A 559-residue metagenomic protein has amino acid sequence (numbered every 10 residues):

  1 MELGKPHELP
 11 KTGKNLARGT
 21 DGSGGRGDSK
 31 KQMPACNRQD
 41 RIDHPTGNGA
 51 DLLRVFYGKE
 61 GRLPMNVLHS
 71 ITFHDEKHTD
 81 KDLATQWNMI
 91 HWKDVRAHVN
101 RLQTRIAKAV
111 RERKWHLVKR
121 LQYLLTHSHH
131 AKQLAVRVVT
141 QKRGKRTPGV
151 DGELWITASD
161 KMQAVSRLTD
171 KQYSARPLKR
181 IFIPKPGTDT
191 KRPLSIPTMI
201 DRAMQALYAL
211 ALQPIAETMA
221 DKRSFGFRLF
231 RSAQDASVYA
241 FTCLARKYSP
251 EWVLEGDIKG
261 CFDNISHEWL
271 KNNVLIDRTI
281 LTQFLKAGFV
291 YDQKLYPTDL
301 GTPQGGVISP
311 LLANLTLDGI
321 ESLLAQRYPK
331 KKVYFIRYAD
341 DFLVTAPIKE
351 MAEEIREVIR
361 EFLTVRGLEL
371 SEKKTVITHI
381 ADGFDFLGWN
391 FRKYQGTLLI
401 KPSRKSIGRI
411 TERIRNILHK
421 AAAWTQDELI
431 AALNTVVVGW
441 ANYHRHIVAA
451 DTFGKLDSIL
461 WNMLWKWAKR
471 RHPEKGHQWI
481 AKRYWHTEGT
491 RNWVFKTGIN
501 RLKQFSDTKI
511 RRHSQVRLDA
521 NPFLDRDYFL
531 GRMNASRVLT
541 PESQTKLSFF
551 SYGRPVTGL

Functional and structural regions predicted by a protein language model:
M1-M162: Non-catalytic, polymerase-adjacent accessory regions of viral genome-replication enzymes
I156-A175: Amphipathic alpha-helical blocks
R167, K171, I181, M219-R223 (+2 more regions): Conserved polymerase palm-domain catalytic core
K185-T188, R192-A211, T218: Hydrophobic alpha-helical hairpins/lids featuring a short glycine-rich hinge
P193, P297-T302, R415-L429, W440-T452 (+1 more regions): Short, solvent-exposed helix-loop connector elements
K286, R366-A432, V436-W440: A conserved non-catalytic segment of reverse transcriptases and RNA-directed RNA polymerases corresponding to the late
L429-K475, K482-Y484: Non-catalytic, peripheral interaction segments enriched in hydrophobic/basic residues
I459, M463, A468-L559: Extended C-terminal regions of large enzymes
